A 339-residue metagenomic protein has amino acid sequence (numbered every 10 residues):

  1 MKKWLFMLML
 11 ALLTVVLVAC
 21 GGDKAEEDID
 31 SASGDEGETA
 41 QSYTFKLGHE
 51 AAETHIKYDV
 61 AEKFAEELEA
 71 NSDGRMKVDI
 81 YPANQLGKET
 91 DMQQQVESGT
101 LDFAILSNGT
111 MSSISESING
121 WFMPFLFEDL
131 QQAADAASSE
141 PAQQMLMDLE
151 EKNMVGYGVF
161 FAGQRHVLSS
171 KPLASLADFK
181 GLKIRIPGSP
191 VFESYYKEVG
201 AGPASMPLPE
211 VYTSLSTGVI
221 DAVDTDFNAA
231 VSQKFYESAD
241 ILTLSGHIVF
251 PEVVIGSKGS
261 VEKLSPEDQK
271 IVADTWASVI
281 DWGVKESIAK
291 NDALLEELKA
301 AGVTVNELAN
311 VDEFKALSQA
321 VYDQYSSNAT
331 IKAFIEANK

Functional and structural regions predicted by a protein language model:
M1-W4: Positively charged n-region of N-terminal signal peptides that target proteins for export
M7-L13: Sec-dependent N-terminal signal peptides
L13-T14, K57, E140: Single-residue recognition of alpha-helix boundary sites
V16-A19: C-terminal motif of bacterial Sec signal peptides marking the signal peptidase cleavage site
G21-E128, E151-K339: N-terminal secretory/targeting leader peptides
M123-P124, E128-E140: Acidic/polar short surface loop at catalytic or gating sites that assists cofactor/ion binding and chemistry
D135-M154, V159: Hinge/lid segment of periplasmic solute-binding proteins
